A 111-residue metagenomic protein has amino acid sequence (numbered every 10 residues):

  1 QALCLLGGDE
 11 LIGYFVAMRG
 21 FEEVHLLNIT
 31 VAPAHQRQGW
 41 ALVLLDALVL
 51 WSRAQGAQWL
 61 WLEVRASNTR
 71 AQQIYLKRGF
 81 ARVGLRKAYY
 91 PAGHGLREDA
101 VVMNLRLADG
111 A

Functional and structural regions predicted by a protein language model:
Q1-A34, Q38, L42-W51, Q55 (+1 more regions): Acetyl-CoA-dependent GNAT
Y14, H25, H35, Y75 (+2 more regions): Aromatic side chains
N28-T30, A34-H35, G39, G56 (+4 more regions): Conserved functional loop/turn residues at catalytic and ligand-binding sites
A41, L45, S67-A71, A88-H94: Short glycine/proline-centered loop/turn elements that form peptide/ligand docking sites
S52-E63, I74: Conserved GNAT acetyl-CoA-binding A-motif
W61-E63, L76, A81-V102: Conserved catalytic-core motifs of GNAT/GCN5-like acyltransferases
